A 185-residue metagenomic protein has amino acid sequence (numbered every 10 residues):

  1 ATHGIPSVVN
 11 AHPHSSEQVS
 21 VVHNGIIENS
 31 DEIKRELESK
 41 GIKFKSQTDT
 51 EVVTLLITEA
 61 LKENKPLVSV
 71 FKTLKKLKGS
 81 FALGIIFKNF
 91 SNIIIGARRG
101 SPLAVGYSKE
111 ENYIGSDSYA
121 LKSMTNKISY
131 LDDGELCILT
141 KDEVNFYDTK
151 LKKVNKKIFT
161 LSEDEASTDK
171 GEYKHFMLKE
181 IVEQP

Functional and structural regions predicted by a protein language model:
A1-Q184: Conserved short alpha-helical segments that host acidic/polar catalytic motifs at enzyme active sites
